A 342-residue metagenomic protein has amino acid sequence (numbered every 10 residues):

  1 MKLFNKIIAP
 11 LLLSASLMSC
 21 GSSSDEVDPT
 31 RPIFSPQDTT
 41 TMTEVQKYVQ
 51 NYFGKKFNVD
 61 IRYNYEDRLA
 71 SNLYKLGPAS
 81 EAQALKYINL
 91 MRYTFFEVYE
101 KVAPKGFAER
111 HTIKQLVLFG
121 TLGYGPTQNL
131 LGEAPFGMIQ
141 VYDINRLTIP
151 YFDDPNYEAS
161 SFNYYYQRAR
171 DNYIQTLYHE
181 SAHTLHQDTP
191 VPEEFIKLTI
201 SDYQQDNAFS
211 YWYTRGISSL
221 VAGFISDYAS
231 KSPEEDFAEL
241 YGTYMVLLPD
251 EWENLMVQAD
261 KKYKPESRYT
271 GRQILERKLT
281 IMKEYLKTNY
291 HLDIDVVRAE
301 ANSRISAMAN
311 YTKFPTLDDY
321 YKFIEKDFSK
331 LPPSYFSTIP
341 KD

Functional and structural regions predicted by a protein language model:
M1-I8: Bacterial N-terminal signal peptides that target proteins for export
F4, C20-A103, A108, R268 (+1 more regions): Acidic/polar, low-complexity intrinsically disordered N-terminal segments immediately downstream of a Sec signal
A15-S19: C-terminal motif of bacterial Sec signal peptides marking the signal peptidase cleavage site
D25, L85-L147: Auxiliary, metal-adjacent structural segments of Zn-dependent hydrolase domains
L73-A82, A159-R168, N172, G223-K231: Second-shell loop/turn segments in exported
A159-P192, A238: Active-site recognition of the HExxH zinc-binding catalytic motif
L177-S218: Short helix-loop boundary/capping segments
Q204-K283, K287-L292, F314-D318, F323-D342: Metalloprotease/metallohydrolase-associated module, dominated by Zn2+-dependent proteases
